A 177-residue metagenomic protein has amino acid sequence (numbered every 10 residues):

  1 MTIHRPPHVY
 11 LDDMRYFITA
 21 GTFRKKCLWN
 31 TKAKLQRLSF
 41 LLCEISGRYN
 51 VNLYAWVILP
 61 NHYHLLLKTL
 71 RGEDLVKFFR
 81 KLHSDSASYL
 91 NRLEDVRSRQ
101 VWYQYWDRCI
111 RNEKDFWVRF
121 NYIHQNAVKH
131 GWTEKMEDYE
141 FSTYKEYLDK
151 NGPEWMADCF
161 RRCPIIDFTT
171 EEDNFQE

Functional and structural regions predicted by a protein language model:
M1-E177: Short catalytic/metal-binding and nucleic-acid-binding patches
